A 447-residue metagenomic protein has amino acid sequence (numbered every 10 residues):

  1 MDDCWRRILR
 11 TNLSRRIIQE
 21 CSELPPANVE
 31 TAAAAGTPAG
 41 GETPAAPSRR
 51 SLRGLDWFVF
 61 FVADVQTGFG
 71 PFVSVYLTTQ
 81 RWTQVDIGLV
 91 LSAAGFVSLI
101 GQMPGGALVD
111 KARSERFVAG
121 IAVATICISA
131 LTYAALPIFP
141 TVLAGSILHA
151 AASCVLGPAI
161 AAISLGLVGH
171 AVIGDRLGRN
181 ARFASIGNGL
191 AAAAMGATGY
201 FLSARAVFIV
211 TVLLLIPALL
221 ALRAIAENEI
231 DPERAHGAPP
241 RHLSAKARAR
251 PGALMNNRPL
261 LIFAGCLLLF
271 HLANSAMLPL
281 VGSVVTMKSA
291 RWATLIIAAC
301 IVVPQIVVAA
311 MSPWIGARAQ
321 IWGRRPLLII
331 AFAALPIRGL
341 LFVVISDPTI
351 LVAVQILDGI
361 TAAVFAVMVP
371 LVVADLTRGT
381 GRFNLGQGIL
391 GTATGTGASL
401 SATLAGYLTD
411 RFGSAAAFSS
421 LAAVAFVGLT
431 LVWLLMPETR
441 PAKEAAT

Functional and structural regions predicted by a protein language model:
G36-L52, E229-F263: Juxtamembrane intracellular "pre-TM" segments in multi-pass secondary transporters
A45-G95, L261-I262, C266, H271-V285: Helix-loop boundary and gating motifs at the non-cytosolic
L77-T78, L108-V109, A197-L202, V285-T286 (+2 more regions): Interfacial helix-cap and linker-helix signal at transmembrane-aqueous boundaries of multi-pass secondary transporters
G101-S114, G199, M311-G323, T409: Helix-to-loop junctions at the C-terminal end of transmembrane segments in multipass secondary transporters
F117-L131, V212, P326-L341: Structural signature of the two symmetry-related core transmembrane helices
I147-A184, V372: Cytoplasmic helix-loop-helix junction between adjacent transmembrane helices in 12-TM secondary transporters
A206-R223, F418-W433: Symmetry-related core transmembrane helices of the 12-TM Major Facilitator Superfamily/SLC fold
R382-R411: A late C-terminal transmembrane helix in Major Facilitator Superfamily
